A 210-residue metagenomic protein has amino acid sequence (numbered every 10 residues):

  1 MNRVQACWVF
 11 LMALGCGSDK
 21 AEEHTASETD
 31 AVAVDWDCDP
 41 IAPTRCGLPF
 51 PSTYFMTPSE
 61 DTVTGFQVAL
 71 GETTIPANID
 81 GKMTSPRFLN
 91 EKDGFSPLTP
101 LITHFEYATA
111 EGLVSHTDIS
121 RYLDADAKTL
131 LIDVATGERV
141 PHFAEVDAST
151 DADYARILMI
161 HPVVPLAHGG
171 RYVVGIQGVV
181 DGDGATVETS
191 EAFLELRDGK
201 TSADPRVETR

Functional and structural regions predicted by a protein language model:
M1-L14: Sec-dependent bacterial lipoprotein signal peptides
F10-L11, D19-K20, I41, P49: General secretory precursor processing signal
A13-A31: Ser/Thr-rich, Pro/Gly/Ala-heavy low-complexity intrinsically disordered linkers and tails of secreted extracellular
A26-R210: Acidic, low-complexity Ser/Thr/Gly/Pro-rich repeat segments typical of extracellular/periplasmic and surface-exposed
